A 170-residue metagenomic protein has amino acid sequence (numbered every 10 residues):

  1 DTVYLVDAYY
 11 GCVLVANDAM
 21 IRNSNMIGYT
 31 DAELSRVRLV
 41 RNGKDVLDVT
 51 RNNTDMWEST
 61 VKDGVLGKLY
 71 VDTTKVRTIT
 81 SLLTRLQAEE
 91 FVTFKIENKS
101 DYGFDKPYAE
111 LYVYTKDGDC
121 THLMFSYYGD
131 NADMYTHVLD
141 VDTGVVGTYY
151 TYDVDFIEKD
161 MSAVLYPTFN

Functional and structural regions predicted by a protein language model:
D1-N170: Soluble, acidic/polar mature domains that operate outside membranes
